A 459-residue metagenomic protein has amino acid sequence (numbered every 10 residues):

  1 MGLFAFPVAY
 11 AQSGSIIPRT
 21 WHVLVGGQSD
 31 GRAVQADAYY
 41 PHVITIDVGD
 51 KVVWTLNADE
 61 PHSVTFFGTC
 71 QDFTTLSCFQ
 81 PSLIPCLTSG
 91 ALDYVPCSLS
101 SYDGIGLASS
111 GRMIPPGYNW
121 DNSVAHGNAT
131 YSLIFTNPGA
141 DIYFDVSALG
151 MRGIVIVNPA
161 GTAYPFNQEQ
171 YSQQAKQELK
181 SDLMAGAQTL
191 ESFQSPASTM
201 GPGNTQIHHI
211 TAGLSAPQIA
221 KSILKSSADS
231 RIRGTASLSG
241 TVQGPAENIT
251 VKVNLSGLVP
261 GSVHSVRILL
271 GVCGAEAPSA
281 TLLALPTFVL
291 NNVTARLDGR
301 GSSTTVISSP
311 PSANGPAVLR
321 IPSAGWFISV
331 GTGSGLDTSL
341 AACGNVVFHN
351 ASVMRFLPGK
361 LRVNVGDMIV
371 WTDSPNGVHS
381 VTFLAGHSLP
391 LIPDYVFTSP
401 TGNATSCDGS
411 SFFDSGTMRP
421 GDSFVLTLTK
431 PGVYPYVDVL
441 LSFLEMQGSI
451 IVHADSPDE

Functional and structural regions predicted by a protein language model:
M1-A5: Bacterial N-terminal signal peptides
A11-P217, R231, S323-G325, H349-E459: Extracytoplasmic copper-binding redox domains, predominantly the cupredoxin/blue-copper superfamily
M184-A351: N-terminal leader/targeting pre-sequences
